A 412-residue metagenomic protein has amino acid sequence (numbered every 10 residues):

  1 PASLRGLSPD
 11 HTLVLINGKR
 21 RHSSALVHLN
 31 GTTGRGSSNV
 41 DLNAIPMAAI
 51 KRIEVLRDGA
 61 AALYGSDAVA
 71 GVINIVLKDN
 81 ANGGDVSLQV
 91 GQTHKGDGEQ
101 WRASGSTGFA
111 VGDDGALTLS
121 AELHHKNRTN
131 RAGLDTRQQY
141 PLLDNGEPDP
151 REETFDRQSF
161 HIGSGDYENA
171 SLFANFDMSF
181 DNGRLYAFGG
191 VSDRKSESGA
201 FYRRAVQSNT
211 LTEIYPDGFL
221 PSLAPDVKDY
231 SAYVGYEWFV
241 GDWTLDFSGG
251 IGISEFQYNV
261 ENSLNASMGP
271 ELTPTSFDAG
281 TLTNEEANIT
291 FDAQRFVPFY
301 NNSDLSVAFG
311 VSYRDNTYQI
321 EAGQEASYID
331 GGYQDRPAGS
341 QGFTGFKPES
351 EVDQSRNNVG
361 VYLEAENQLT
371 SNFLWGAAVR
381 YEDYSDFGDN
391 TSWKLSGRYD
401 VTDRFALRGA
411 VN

Functional and structural regions predicted by a protein language model:
P1-A25: Extracytoplasmic beta-strand/coil segments of soluble accessory domains associated with Gram-negative outer-membrane
A2-S3, L15-N17, V40-N43, V55 (+2 more regions): N-terminal periplasmic accessory domains that precede and gate Gram-negative outer-membrane beta-barrel machines
K19-R57: Short acidic/polar hinge/loop motifs at secondary-structure boundaries that mediate gating or recognition
G71, N82, W101-G105, E168-A174 (+5 more regions): Hydrophobic, lipid-facing positions within transmembrane beta-strands of outer-membrane proteins
N82, K95-Y202, Q207-D217, P221-G241: Transmembrane beta-barrel wall of Gram-negative outer-membrane proteins
N82-G83, D114-L117, N182-L185, D242-L245 (+3 more regions): Repeated loop/turn-to-beta-strand initiation elements of outer-membrane beta-barrel proteins
V90-H94, L123-N127, F180, V191-E197 (+6 more regions): Transmembrane beta-strands of outer-membrane beta-barrel pores
F219-Y233, W238-F239, I251, S263-L374 (+1 more regions): Outer-membrane beta-barrel transmembrane domain signature of Gram-negative proteins, especially the mid-to-C-terminal
